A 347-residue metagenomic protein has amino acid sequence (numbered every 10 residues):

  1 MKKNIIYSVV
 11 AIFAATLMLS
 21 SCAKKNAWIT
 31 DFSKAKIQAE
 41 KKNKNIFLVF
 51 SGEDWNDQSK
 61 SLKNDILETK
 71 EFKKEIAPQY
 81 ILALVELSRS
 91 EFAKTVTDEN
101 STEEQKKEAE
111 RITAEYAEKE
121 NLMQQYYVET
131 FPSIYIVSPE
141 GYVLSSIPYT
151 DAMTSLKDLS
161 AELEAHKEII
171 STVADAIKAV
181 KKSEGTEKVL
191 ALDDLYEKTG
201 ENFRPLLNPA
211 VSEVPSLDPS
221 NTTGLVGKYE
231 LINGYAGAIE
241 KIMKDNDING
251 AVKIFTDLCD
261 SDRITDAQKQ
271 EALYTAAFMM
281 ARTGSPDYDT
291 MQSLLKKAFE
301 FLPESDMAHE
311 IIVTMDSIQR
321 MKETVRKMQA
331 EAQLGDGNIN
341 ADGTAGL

Functional and structural regions predicted by a protein language model:
M1-V9: Bacterial N-terminal signal peptides that target proteins for export
V9-L17: Bacterial N-terminal signal peptides
L19-S21: C-terminal motif of bacterial Sec signal peptides marking the signal peptidase cleavage site
K25-T30, S51-G52, D65-A117: Thiol-based oxidoreductase modules, predominantly thioredoxin-like and allied folds used for disulfide exchange
I29-I46, I76: A short beta-strand-turn-helix
K42-D57: Short active-site neighborhood of thiol/selenol oxidoreductases, capturing the structured segment around
D65-E68, T102-I170: Non-catalytic, surface beta->alpha helical segment in thiol-disulfide oxidoreductase systems
D175-L347: Oxidative protein folding and maturation machinery
